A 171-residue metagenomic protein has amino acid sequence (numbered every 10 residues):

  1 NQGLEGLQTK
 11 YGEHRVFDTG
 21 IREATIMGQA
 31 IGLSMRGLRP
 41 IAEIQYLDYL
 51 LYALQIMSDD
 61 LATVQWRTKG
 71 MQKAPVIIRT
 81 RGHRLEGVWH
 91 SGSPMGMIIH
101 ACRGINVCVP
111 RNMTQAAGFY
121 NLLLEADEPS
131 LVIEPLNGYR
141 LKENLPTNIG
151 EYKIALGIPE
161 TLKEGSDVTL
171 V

Functional and structural regions predicted by a protein language model:
N1-Y139, E143, I149-E151: Thiamine diphosphate
N148-P159: Glycine-centered loop/turn motifs
P159, E164-G165: Glycine- and Gly-Pro-enriched alpha-helical subdomains that act as flexible, kink-prone "lid/hinge" or packing modules
V168-V171: Glycine-rich phosphate/diphosphate-binding loop of Rossmann-like nucleotide-binding domains
